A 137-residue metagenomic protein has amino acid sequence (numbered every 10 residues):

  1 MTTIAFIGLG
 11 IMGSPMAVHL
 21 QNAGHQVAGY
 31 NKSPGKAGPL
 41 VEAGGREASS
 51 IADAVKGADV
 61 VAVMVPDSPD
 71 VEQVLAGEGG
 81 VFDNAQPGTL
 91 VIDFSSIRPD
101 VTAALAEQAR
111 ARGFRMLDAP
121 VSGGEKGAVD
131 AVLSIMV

Functional and structural regions predicted by a protein language model:
M1-V63, T89, F94, E125-A128: NAD(P)+-binding Rossmann beta1-loop-alpha1 motif at the extreme N-terminus of oxidoreductases
I4, S96-V137: Rossmann-fold dinucleotide-binding core
V18, N22, A76, E107: Short, well-ordered alpha-helices that flank and scaffold nucleotide-derived cofactor binding pockets
A52-A54, G80-D83: Short amphipathic alpha-helix with an adjacent loop that forms part of the alpha/beta core around
V65-G77: Glycine/threonine-rich flexible loop motifs
F82-D100: ADP-ribose/adenylate-binding Rossmann-like module
